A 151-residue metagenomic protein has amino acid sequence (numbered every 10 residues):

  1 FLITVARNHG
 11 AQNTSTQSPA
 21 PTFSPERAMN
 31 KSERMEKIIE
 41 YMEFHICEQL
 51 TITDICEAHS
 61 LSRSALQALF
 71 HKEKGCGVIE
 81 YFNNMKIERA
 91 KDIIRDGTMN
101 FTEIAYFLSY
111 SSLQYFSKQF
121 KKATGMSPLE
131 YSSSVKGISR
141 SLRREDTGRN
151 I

Functional and structural regions predicted by a protein language model:
F1, E73, A90: DNA major-groove recognition helices of helix-turn-helix
F1-T22, A65: An amphipathic alpha-helical interaction segment
F1-T4, I93, Q119: Generic structural signal for bulky hydrophobic/aromatic residues embedded in well-ordered secondary structure
V5-H9, F70, I94: Hydrophobic recognition helices of helix-based DNA-binding modules
H9-Q12, P19-A20, M35, R143-I151: C-terminal intrinsically disordered extensions
Q17-L50, C56-H59, E80-M99, S133 (+1 more regions): A short, Lys/Arg-enriched amphipathic alpha-helix from helix-turn-helix/homeodomain DNA-binding modules
Y41-H45, Q49-M85, M99, A105-E130: Basic/polar phosphate-binding segments, predominantly the helix-turn-helix DNA-binding elements of transcriptional
K118-I151: …primarily DNA-binding HTH/wHTH and HhH modules…
